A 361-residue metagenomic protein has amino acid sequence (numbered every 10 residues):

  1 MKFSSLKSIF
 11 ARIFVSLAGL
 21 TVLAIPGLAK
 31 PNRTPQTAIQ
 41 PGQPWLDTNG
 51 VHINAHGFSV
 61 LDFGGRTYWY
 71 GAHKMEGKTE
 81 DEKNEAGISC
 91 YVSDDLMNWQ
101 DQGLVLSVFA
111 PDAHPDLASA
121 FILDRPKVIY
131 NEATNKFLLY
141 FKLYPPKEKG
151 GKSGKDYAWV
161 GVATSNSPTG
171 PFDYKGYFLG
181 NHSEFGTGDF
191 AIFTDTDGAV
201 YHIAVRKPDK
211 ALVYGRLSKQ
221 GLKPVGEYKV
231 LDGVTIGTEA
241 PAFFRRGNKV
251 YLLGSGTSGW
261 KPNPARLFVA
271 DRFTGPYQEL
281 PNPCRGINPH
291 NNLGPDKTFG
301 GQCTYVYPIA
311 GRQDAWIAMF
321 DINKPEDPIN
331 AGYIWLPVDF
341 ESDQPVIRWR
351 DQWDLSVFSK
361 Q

Functional and structural regions predicted by a protein language model:
M1-A11: N-terminal secretory signal peptides that target proteins for export/translocation
I9, G27-K30: Intrinsically disordered, low-complexity regions enriched in serine, threonine, proline and polar/charged residues
R12-A24: Bacterial N-terminal signal peptides
K30-Q361: Carbohydrate-active catalytic/glycan-binding domains of CAZyme proteins, especially the secreted or lumenal ectodomains
